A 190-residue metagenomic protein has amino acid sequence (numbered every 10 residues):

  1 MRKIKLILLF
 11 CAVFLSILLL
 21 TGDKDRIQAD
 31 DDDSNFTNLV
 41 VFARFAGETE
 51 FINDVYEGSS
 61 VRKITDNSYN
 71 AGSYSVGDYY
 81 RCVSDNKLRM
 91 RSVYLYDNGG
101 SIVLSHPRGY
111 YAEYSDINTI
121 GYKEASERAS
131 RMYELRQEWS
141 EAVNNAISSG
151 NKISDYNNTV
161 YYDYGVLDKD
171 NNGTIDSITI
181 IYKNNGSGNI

Functional and structural regions predicted by a protein language model:
M1-L6: Positively charged n-region of N-terminal signal peptides that target proteins for export
L9-L18: Bacterial N-terminal signal peptides
L18-D31: Sec-dependent signal peptide cleavage junction
D30-I190: Propeptide-to-catalytic entry region of secreted or membrane-anchored zinc metalloproteases
